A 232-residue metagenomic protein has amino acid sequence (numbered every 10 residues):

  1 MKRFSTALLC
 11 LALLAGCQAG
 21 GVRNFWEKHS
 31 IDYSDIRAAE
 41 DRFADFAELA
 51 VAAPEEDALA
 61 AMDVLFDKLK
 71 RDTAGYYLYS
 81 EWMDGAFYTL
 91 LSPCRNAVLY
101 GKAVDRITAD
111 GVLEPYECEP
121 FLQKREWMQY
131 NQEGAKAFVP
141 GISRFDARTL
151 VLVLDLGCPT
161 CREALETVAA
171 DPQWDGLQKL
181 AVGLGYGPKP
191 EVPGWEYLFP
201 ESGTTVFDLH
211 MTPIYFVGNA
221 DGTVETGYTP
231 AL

Functional and structural regions predicted by a protein language model:
F4-L14: Sec-dependent N-terminal signal peptides
C17-G141: Oxidative protein folding and maturation machinery
G141-A170, Q178-G183: Short active-site neighborhood of thiol/selenol oxidoreductases, capturing the structured segment around
L152-G157, A181-L184, F199-E201, N219 (+1 more regions): Active-site proximal loops enriched in glycine and acidic residues that flank catalytic Cys/His/Asp and coordinate
G176-S202: Thiol-based oxidoreductase modules, predominantly thioredoxin-like and allied folds used for disulfide exchange
V206-H210: Short loop/turn motifs at secondary-structure junctions and domain boundaries
M211-L232: Non-catalytic, surface beta->alpha helical segment in thiol-disulfide oxidoreductase systems
